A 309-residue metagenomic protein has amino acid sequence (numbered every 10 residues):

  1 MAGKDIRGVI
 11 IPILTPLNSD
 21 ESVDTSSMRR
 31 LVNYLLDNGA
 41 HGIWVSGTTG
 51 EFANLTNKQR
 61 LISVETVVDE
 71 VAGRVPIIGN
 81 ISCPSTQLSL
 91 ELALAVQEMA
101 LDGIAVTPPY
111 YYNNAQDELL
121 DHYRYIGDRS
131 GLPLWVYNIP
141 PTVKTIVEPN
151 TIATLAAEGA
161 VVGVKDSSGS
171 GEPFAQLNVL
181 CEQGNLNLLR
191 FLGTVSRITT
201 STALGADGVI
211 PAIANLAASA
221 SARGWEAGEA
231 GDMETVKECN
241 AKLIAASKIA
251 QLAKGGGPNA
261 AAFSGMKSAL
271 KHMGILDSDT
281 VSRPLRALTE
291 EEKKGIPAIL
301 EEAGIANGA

Functional and structural regions predicted by a protein language model:
A2-I146, L285-R286: Active-site beta->alpha loop and helix N-cap motifs at the rims of alpha/beta catalytic domains
D5, I10-P16, N38-G39, I213 (+1 more regions): C-terminal alpha-helical cap/extension of soluble enzyme domains
I6, A40, V45-T48, I77-I78 (+5 more regions): Short glycine/serine/threonine-biased micro-segments
V23-S26, R30, K58-I62, D121 (+9 more regions): Conserved active-site and cofactor/substrate-binding residues in soluble primary-metabolism enzymes
N38, I62, T66-V71, A95 (+9 more regions): Alpha-helical structural signal in soluble globular domains
G79-S82, S167, F191-L192, P211 (+2 more regions): Active-site-adjacent beta-strand anchor residues
D128-R129, P140-Q251: Catalytic alpha/beta core domains of metabolic enzymes, predominantly
